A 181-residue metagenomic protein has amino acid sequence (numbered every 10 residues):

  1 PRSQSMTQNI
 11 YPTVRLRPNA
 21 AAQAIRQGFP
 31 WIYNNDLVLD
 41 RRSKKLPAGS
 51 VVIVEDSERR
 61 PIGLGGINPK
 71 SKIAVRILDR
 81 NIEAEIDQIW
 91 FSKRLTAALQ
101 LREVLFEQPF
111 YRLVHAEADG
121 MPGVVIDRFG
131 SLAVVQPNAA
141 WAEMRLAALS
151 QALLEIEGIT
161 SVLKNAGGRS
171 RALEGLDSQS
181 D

Functional and structural regions predicted by a protein language model:
R2-G130, Q179-S180: Non-catalytic accessory regions of SAM-dependent methyltransferases
L39, A139-A142: Short strand->helix junction
K70-S71, W141-E143: Short, surface-exposed beta-strand-loop junctions and turns on beta-sheet-rich folds
V114-D127, E143-D181: Non-catalytic substrate-recognition/targeting regions of SAM-dependent transferases
L132-P137: Carbohydrate-binding surface patches
